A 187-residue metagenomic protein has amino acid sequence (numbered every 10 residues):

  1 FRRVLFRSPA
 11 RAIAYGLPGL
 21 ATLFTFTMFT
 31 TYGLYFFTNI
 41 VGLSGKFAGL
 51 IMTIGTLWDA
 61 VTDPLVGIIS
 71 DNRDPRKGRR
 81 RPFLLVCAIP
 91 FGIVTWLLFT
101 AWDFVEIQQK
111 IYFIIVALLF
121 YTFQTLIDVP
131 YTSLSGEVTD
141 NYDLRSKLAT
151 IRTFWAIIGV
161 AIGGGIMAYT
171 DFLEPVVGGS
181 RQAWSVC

Functional and structural regions predicted by a protein language model:
R3-C187: Membrane-embedded alpha-helical bundles of multi-pass transporters/translocases, especially carrier/permease families
